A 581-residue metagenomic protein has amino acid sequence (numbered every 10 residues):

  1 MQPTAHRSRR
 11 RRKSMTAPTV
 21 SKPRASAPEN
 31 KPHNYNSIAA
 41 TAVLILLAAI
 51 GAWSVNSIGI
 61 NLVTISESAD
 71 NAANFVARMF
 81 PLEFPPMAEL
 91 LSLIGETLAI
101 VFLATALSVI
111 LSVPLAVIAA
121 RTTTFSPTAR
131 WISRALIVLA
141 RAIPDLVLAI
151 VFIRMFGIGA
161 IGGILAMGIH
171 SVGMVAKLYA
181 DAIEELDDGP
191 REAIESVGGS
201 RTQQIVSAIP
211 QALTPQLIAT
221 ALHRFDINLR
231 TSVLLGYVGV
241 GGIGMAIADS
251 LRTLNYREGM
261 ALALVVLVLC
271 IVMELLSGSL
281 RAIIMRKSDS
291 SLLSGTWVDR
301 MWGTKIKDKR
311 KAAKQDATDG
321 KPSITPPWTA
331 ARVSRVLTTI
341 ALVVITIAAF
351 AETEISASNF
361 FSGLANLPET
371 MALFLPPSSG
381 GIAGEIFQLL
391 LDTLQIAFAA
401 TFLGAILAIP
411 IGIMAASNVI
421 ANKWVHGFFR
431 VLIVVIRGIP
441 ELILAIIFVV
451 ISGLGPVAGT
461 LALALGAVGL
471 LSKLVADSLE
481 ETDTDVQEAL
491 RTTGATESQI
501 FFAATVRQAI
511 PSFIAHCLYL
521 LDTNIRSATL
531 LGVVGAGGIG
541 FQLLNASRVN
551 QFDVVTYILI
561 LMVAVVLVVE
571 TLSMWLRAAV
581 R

Functional and structural regions predicted by a protein language model:
Q2-F102, A106, L275-F402, I409 (+3 more regions): N-terminal, non-cleaved signal-anchor transmembrane helix
H6, G159-G162, A166-S171, V175-L178 (+5 more regions): Transmembrane-helix bundle segments that line or gate the permeation/cavity pathway in multi-pass membrane proteins
P114-I118, L178-E185, G189, R224 (+6 more regions): Membrane-spanning helices that line or support transport/gating and their immediate boundary helices in channels
L115-A149, L178, D299, I411-A445: Cytoplasmic-entry segments and transmembrane alpha-helices of multi-pass inner-membrane transporters
I137-S171, I433-G466: Generic hydrophobic transmembrane alpha-helix motif, especially the helices
I183-L213, V240, T482-D483, A489-Q499 (+2 more regions): Short helix-to-coil transition segments within interhelical loops that connect adjacent transmembrane helices
R201-L235, R257, A261, E497-G532 (+4 more regions): Transmembrane alpha-helices
N228-M260, L264-V265, M285-R286, S527-M562 (+2 more regions): Glycine-rich helix-loop "coupling/hinge" segments at transmembrane-helix boundaries in multipass transporters
